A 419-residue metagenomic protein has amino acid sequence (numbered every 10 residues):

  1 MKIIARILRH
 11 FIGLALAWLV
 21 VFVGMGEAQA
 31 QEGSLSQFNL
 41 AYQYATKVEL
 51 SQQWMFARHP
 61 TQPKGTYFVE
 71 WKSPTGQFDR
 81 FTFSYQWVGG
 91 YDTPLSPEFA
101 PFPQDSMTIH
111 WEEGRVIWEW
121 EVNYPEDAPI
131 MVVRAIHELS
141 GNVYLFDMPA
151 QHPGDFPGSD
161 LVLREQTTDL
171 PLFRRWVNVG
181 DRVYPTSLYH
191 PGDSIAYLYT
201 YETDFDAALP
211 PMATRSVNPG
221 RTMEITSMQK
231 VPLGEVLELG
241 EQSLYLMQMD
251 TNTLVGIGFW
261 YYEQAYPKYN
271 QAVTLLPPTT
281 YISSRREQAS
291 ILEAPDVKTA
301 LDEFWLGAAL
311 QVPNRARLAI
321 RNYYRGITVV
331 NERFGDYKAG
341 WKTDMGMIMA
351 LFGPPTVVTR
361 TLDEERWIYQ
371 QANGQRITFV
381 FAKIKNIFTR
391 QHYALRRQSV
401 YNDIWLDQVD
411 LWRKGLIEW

Functional and structural regions predicted by a protein language model:
F11-G24: Bacterial N-terminal signal peptides
Q37-T82, T167-S194: Contiguous beta-strand segments within globular domains
T75-P101, A135, T186-S216: Extended low-complexity, serine/threonine- and proline-enriched intrinsically disordered segments
P103-E121, V217-E238: Aromatic sugar-binding surface patches on proteins that engage polysaccharides or sugar-phosphate polymers
E126-S140, L239-G258: Short, aromatic- and glycine-rich surface loops/edge beta-strands on solvent-exposed regions
L139-T167, T253-T280: Short beta-strand elements
D160-D193, V273-A294: Compositionally biased low-complexity segments at domain edges in trafficked proteins and select soluble regulators
V330-W419: C-terminal soluble interaction/assembly domains
